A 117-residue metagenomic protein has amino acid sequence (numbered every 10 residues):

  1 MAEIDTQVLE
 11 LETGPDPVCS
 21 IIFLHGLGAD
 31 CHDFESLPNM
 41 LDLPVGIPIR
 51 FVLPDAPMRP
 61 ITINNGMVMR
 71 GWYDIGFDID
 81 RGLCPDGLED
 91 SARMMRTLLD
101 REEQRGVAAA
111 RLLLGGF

Functional and structural regions predicted by a protein language model:
A2-L113: Serine-hydrolase catalytic machinery in alpha/beta-hydrolase-like enzymes
G116: The Walker A (P-loop) glycine that initiates the GxxxxGKT/S ATP-binding motif of P-loop NTPases
